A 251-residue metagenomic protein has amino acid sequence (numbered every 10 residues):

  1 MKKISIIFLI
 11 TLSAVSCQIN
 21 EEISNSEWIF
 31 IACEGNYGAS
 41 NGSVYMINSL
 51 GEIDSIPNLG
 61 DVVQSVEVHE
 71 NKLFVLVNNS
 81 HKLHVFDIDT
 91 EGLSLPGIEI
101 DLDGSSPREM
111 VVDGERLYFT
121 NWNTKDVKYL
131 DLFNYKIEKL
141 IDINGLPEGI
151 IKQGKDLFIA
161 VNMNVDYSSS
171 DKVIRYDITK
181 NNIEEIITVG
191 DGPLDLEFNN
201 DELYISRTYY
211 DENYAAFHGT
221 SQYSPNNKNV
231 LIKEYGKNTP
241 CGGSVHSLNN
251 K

Functional and structural regions predicted by a protein language model:
M1-I4, Q18: Positively charged n-region of N-terminal signal peptides that target proteins for export
I6-F8: Sec-dependent N-terminal signal peptides
S13-S16: C-terminal motif of bacterial Sec signal peptides marking the signal peptidase cleavage site
Q18-K251: Predominantly soluble domains enriched in secretory-pathway, periplasmic, or organellar proteins
